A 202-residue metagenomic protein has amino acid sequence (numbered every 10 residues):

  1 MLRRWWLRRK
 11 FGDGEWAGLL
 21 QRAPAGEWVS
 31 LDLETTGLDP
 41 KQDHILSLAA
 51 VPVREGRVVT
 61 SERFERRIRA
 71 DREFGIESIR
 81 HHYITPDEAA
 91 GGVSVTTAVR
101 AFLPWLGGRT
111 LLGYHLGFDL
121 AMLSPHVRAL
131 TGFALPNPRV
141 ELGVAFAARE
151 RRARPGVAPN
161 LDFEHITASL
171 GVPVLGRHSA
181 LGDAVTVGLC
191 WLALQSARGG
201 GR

Functional and structural regions predicted by a protein language model:
R4-L31, T35-S124, R128, F133-N137 (+1 more regions): Conserved non-catalytic scaffold segment of RNase H-like nuclease domains
L38-P40, A147, L189: Conserved protein kinase catalytic core
S124, G188-Q195: Short, amphipathic alpha-helical segments that act as regulatory/interfacial helices in nucleotide-processing proteins
V140-A158: Short alpha-helix plus adjacent loop in nuclease-associated cores
A153, A168-S169, L189: C-terminal folded domains that constitute the principal catalytic or ligand-binding module of multi-domain proteins
S179-C190: Acidic, divalent-metal-coordinating active-site segment for phosphoryl/phosphodiester hydrolysis, typified by short
Q195-R202: The feature marks non-catalytic terminal segments
